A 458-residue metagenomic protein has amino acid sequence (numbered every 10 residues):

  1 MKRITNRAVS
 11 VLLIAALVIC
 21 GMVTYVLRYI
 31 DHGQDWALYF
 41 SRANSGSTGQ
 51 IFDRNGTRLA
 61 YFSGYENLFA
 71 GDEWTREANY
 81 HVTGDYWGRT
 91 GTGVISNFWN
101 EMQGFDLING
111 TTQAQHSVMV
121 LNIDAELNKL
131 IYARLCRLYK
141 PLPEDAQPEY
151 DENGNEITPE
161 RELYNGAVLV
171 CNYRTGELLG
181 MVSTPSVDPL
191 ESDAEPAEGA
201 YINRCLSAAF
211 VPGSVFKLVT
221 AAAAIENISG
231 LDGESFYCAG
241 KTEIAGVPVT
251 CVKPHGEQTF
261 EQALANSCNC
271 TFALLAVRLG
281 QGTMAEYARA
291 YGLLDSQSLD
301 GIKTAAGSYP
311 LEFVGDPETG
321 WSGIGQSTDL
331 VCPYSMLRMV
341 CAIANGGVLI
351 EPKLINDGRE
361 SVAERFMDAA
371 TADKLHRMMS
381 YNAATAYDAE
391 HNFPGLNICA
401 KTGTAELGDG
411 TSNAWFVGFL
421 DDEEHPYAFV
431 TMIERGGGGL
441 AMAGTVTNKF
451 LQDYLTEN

Functional and structural regions predicted by a protein language model:
M1-D193, A200, A285-A290, E434 (+1 more regions): Periplasmic/cell-envelope proteins involved in peptidoglycan metabolism and beta-lactam response
Q147-N153, E160-R161, G166, Y173-G213 (+3 more regions): Beta-lactam-recognizing serine transpeptidase/beta-lactamase-like catalytic domain environment
